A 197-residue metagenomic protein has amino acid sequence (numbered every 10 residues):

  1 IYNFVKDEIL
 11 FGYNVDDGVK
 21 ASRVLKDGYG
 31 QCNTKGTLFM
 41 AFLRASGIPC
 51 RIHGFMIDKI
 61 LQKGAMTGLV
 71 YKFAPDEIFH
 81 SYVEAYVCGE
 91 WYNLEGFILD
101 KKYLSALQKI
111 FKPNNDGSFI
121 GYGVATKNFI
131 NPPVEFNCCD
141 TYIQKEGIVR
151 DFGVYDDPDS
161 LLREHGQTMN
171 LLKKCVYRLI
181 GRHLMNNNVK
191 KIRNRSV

Functional and structural regions predicted by a protein language model:
I1, G28-F55, V83: Cysteine-centered nucleophilic/redox motifs
I1-D27: Secondary-structure boundary elements
V5, L10-G12, Y29-G30, K35 (+2 more regions): Accessory recognition modules or surfaces
V5, L43, C50-I52, L94 (+1 more regions): Generic structural hydrophobic/aromatic packing signal, biased to beta-strands
D7-E8, A45-S46, Y86, D100: Short hydrophobic alpha-helical module
N14-G18, S46-I52, I57-L61: Generic detector of short, locally flexible boundary/turn motifs and exposed helical patches
D17-T34, D159-L172: Short N-terminal helix-initiation segments at or just after the protein's N-terminus
I57-V197: His-Asp-centered catalytic microenvironments across diverse enzyme cores, prominently the transglutaminase-like
